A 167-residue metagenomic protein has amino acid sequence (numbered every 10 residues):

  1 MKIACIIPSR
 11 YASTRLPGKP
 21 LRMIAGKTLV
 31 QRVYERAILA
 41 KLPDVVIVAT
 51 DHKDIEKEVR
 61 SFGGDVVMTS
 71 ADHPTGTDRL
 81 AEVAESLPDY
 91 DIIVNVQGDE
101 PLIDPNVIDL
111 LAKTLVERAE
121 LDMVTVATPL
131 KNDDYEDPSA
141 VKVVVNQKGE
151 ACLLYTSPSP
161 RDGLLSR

Functional and structural regions predicted by a protein language model:
K2-T50: N-terminal glycine-rich phosphate-binding loop and ensuing alpha1 helix
P43, D89-Y90, A119-L121: Short, high-confidence coil segments that cap the C-terminus of an alpha-helix and link into the following beta-strand
I47, K53-V96, E100-K113: Short phosphate-binding loop-to-helix
T75, P105, K131-P138: Active-site region of PLP-dependent enzymes
E100, T128-D133: Short, catalytically relevant binding-site loops at active-site mouths
N106-L130: Conserved donor-nucleotide/metal-binding helix-loop-beta segment in metal-dependent transferases, i.e., the alpha-helix
D133-C152: Acceptor/aglycone-binding surface of glycosyltransferases and processive sugar-polymer synthases
Y155-R167: Single conserved hydrophobic/aromatic residue that forms the stacking wall/gate of nucleotide- or nucleobase-binding
